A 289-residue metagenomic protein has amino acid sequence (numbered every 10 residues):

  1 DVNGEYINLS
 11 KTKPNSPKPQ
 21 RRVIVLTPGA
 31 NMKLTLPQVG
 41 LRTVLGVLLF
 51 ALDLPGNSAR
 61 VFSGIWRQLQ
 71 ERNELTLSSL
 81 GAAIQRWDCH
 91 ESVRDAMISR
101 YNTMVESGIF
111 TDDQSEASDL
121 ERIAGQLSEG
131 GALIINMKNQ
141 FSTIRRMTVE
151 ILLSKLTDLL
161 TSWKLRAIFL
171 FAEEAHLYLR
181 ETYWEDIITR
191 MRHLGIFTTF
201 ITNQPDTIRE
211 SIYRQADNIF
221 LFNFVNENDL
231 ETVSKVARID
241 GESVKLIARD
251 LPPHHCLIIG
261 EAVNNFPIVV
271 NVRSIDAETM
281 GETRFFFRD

Functional and structural regions predicted by a protein language model:
G4-H193, P252-N264: P-loop NTPase motor domains
Y6, Y178, F222-F224, F286-F287: Aromatic side chains
T12-P17, Q215-D217, A237, S274: Short secondary-structure boundary/capping segments
Q38-G40, M147-E150, S234-V236, I247-A248 (+2 more regions): Surface-exposed beta-strand edges and their flanking turn/coil or helix-capping segments
N139, N226, S274-D276: Non-catalytic surface loops within mature trypsin-like serine protease
I188-P267: Conserved ATP-driven motor cores of ASCE-family P-loop NTPases powering translocation/secretion/packaging/pilus
P252-D289: Conserved P-loop NTPase motor module
